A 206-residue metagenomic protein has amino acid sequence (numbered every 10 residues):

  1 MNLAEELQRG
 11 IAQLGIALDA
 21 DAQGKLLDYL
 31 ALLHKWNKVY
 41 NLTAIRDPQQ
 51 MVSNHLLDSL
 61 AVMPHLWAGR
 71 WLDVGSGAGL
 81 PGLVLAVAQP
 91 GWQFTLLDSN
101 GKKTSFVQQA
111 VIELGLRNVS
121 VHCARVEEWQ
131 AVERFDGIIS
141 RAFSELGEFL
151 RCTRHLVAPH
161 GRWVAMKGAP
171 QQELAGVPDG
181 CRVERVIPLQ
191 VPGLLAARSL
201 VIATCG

Functional and structural regions predicted by a protein language model:
N2-A68, L72, K102-S105, Q109-V119: Class I SAM-dependent transferase core
A17, N41-A44, Q50-M51, L56 (+5 more regions): Residue-level preference for alpha-helix termini and adjacent loops
L60, L83, R151: Active-site phosphate/pyrophosphate- and oxyanion-stabilizing loops and adjacent acidic/basic residues in soluble
V74-S76: Conserved beta-strand/loop positions that form the S-adenosyl-L-methionine
A78-G91: Conserved SAM-binding loop of SAM-dependent methyltransferases across substrates and taxa, primarily the Class I
G91-T95, S99-G206: S-adenosylmethionine
